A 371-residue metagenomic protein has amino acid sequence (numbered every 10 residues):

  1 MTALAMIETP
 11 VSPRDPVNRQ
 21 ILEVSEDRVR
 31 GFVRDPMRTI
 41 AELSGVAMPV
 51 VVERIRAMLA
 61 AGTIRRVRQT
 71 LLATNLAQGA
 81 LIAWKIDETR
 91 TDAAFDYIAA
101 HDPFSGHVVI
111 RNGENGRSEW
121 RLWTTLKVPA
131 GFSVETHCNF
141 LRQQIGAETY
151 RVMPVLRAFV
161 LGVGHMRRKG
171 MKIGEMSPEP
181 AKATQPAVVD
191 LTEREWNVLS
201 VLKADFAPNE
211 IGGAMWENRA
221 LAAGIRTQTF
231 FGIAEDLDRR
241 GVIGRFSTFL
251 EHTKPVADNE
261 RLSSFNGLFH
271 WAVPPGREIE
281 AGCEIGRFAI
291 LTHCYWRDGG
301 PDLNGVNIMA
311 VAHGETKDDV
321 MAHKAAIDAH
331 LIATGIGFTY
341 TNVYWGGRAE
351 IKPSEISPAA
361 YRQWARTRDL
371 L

Functional and structural regions predicted by a protein language model:
M1-L371: A compositional/biophysical signature of low hydrophobicity enriched in polar/charged and small residues
